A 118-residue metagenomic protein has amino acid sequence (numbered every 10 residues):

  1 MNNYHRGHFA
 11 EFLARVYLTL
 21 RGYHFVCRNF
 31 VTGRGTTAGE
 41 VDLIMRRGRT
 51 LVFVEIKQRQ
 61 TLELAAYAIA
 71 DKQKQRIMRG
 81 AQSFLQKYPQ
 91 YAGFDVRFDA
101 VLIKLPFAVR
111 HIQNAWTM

Functional and structural regions predicted by a protein language model:
M1-F30: Acidic-basic catalytic patches of nuclease active cores, encompassing PD-(D/E)XK and other metal-cofactor nuclease
F12, G33, Q58-P106: Catalytic cores of nucleic-acid endonucleases
H24-L51: Active-site metal-binding core of divalent-cation-utilizing nuclease and nuclease-like domains
V26, A65, A108, I112: Glycine-rich, flexible loop/turn motifs
G39-V41, V52, V96-F98, F107: Change "...and in nucleic-acid phosphodiester-cleaving endonucleases..." to "...and in nucleic-acid processing enzymes
V41-L64, I77: Conserved catalytic cores of phosphodiester-cleaving nucleases, focusing on short active-site segments
K104-M118: Short, low-complexity, polybasic intrinsically disordered segments
